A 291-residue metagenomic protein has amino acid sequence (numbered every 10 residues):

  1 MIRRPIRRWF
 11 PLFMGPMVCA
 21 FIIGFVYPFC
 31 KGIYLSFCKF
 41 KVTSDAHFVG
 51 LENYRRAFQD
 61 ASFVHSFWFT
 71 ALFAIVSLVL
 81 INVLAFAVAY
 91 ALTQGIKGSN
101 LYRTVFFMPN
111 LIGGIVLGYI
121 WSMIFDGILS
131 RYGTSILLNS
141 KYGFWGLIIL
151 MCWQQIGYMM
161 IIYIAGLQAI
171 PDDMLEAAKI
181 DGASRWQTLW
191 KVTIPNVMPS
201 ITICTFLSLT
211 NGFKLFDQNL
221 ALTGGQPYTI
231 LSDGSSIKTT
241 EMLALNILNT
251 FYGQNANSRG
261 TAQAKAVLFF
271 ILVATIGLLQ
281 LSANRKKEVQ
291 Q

Functional and structural regions predicted by a protein language model:
I2-Q291: A structural signal for multi-pass alpha-helical bundles of membrane permease subunits that mediate small-molecule
